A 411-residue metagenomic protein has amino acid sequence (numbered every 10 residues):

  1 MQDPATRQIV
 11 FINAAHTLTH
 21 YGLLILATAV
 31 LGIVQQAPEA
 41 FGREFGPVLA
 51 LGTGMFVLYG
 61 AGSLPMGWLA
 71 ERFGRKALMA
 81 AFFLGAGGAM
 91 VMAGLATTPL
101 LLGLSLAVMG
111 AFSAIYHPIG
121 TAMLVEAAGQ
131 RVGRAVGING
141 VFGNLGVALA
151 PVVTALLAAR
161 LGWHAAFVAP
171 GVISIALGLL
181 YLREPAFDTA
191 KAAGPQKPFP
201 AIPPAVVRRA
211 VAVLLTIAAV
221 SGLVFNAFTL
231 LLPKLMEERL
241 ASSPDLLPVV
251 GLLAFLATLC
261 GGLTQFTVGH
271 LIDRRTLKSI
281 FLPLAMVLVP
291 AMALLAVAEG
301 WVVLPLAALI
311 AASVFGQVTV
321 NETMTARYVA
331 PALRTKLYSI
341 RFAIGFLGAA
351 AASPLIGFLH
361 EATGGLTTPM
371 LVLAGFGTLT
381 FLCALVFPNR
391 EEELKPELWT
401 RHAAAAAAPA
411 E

Functional and structural regions predicted by a protein language model:
L24, M55-L64, V147-A148, T258-F266 (+1 more regions): Residue-level signature of mid-helix packing/kink "hotspots" within the transmembrane helices of 12-pass Major
L26-A27, A210-L263: Extracytoplasmic gate region of multi-pass secondary transporters
V34, L69-A70, L156-L161, M236-E237 (+2 more regions): Interfacial helix-cap and linker-helix signal at transmembrane-aqueous boundaries of multi-pass secondary transporters
A61-T97, I272-R275: Conserved MFS/SLC helix-loop-helix module at the cytosolic interface between two early adjacent transmembrane helices
S105-G143: Cytoplasmic helix-loop-helix junction between adjacent transmembrane helices in 12-TM secondary transporters
N139-A186: Helix-loop-helix hairpin linking two adjacent transmembrane segments in secondary transporters
R274-M324: C-terminal transmembrane helical hairpin of 12-TM major facilitator-type secondary transporters
Y328-T363: A late C-terminal transmembrane helix in Major Facilitator Superfamily
